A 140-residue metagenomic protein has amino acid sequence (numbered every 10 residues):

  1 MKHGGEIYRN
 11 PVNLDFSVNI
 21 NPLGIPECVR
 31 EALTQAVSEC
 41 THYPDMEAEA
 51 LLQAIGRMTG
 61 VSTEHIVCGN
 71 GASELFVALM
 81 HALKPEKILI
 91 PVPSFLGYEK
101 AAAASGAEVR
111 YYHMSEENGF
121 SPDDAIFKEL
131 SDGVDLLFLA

Functional and structural regions predicted by a protein language model:
M1-H42, L136-L139: N-terminal "arm"/small-domain region of PLP-dependent enzymes with the aminotransferase-like
E31, Q35, R57, V77 (+2 more regions): Short, well-ordered alpha-helices that flank and scaffold nucleotide-derived cofactor binding pockets
A48-K87: Phosphate-binding glycine-rich loop
S62, S105-G106: Short, structured coil segments at secondary-structure junctions
A82-A103: Conserved PLP-anchoring active-site segment centered on the Schiff-base-forming lysine
V92, Y111-E116: Short beta->alpha connector loops at strand-helix junctions that form conserved, small/polar/Pro-enriched
E116-A140: Active-site phosphate-binding strand-loop segment of PLP-dependent enzymes
